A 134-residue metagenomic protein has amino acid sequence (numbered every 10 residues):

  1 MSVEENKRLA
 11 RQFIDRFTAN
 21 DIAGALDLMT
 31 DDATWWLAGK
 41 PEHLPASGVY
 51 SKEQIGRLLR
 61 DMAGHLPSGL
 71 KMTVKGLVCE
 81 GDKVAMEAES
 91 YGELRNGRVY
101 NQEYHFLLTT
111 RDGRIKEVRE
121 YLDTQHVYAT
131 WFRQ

Functional and structural regions predicted by a protein language model:
M1-L28, R133-Q134: Short, low-complexity N-terminal intrinsically disordered segments enriched in polar/charged residues
S2-E5, R60-Q134: A beta-strand edge to alpha-helix "cap/lid" segment located at domain peripheries
A10-F13, A25-M29, A33, I55 (+3 more regions): Hydrophobic pocket/interface hotspot
R11-N20, H43-A46, D61-L66, E87: Short, mixed-charge, low-aromatic patches
D21, A25, H43-L44, D112 (+1 more regions): Amphipathic alpha-helical interaction segments
D31-E80: A solvent-exposed, acidic/Ser-Thr-rich amphipathic alpha-helical stretch
